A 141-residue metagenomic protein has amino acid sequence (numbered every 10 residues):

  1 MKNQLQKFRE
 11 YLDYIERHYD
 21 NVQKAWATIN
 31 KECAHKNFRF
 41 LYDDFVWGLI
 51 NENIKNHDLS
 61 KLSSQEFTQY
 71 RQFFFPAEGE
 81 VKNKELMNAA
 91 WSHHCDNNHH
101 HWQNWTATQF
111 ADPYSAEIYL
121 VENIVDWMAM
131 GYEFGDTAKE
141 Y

Functional and structural regions predicted by a protein language model:
M1-Y141: Metal-dependent phosphohydrolase cores
